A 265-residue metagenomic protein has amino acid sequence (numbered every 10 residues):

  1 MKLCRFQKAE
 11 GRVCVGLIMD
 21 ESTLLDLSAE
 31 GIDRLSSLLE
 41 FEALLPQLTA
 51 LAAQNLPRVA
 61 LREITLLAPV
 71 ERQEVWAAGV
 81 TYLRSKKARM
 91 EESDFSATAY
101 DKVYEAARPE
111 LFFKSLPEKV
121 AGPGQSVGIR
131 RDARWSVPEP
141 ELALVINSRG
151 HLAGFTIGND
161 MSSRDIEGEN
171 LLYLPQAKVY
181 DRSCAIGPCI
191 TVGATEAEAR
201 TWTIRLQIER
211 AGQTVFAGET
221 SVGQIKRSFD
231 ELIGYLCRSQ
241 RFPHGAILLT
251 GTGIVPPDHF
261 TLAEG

Functional and structural regions predicted by a protein language model:
M1-E110, E219: N-terminal non-catalytic cap/leader segment that marks the start of a structured domain
Q7, K114-L116, A133, P140-S148 (+3 more regions): Short, structured patches in soluble enzyme cores that scaffold and shape functional sites
A9, L67-V70, K102-E105, A133-P138 (+4 more regions): Solvent-exposed alpha-helices and their adjacent loops that cap or buttress functional pockets in soluble metabolic
S85-K86, A153-T156, D165-E167: Short helix/loop capping segments that flank catalytic or ligand/cofactor-binding pockets
A106-A121, Q125: A glycine-rich (often HGG/GG-containing) alpha/beta subdomain
K119-E141: Active-site glycine-rich loop that binds ribose-phosphate moieties when present
R164-G265: Catalytic-pocket segment enriched in acidic/His residues
